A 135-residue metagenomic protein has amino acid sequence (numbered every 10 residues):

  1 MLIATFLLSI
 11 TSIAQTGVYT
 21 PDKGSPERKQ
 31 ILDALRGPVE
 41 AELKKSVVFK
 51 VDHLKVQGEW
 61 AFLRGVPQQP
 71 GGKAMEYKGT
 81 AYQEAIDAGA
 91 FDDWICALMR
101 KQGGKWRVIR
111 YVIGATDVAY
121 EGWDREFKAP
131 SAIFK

Functional and structural regions predicted by a protein language model:
M1-S9: Bacterial N-terminal signal peptides
I10-Q15: Sec/Tat signal peptide C-region and signal peptidase I cleavage site
Y19-S46: Short, non-transmembrane alpha-helical segments in secretory-pathway proteins
G37, K44, L98-R107, K135: Signal peptide-directed secreted proteins
S46-L54, R110-Y111: Surface-exposed patches in mature extracellular/periplasmic domains of secreted proteins
D52-D93, R100-K101: Mature extracytoplasmic domains of secretory-pathway proteins
D92-R125: Short beta-strand edge/turn micro-motifs at domain boundaries
E121-K135: Extended, polar beta-sheet/loop recognition surfaces of beta-rich domains that mediate binding to diverse ligands
